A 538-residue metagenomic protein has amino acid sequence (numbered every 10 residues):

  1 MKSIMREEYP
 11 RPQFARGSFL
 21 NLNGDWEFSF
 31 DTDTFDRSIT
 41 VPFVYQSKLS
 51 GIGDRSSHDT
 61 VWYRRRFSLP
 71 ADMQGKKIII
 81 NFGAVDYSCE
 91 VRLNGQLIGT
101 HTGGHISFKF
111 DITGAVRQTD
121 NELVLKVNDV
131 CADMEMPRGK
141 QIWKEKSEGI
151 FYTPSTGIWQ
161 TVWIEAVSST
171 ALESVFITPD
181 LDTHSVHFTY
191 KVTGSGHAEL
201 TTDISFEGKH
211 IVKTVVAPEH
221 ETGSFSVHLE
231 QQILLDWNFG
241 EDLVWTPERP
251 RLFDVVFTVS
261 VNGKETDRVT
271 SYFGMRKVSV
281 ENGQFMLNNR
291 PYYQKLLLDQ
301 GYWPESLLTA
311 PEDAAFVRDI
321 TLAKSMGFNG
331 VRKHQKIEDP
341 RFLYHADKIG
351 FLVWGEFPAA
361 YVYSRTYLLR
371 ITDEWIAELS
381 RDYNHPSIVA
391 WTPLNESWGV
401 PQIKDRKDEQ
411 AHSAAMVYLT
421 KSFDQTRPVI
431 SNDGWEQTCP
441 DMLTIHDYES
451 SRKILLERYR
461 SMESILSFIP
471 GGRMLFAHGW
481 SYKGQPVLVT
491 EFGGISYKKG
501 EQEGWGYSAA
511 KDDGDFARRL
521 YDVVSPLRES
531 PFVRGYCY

Functional and structural regions predicted by a protein language model:
M1-K333, H345, E374, V389-A390 (+4 more regions): Secreted/periplasmic carbohydrate-active enzymes, especially glycoside hydrolases
F14-F30, V85, P154-G157, T170 (+4 more regions): Substrate-binding clefts and catalytic carboxylate motifs of secreted carbohydrate-active enzymes
G104, E145-F151, Q300-A315, M326-H334 (+4 more regions): The substrate-binding groove and active-site-proximal loops of carbohydrate-active enzymes, especially glycoside
N128, K336, P358, L394-W398 (+4 more regions): Catalytic metal-binding/acid-base residues of hydrolase active sites
S279-G283, E338-L343, T366-R381, P470-H478: Alpha-helical scaffolding within the catalytic cores of extracellular/periplasmic polymer-degrading hydrolases
K295-L297, V331-K333, V353-E356, P393 (+4 more regions): Hydrophobic faces of well-ordered beta-strands that scaffold small-molecule active sites in alpha/beta enzyme cores
D319-T372, Q410-F423, R427: Aromatic-lined substrate-binding rim segments of carbohydrate-active enzymes
K348, Y367-M442: Active-site neighborhood of glycoside hydrolase catalytic domains
